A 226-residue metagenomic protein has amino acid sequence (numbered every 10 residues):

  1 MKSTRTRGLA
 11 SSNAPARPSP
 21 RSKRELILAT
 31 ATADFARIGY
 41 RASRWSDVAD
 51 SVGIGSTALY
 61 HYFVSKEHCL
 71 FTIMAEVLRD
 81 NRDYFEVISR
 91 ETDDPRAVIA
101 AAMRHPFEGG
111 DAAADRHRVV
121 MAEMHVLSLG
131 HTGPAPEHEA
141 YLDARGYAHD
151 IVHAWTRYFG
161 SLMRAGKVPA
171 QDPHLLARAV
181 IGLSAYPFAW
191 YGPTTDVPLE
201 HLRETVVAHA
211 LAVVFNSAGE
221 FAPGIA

Functional and structural regions predicted by a protein language model:
M1-S11, H105-A112, H149-R164, I181-A226: C-terminal peripheral helix-coil segments that are non-catalytic and often amphipathic
K2, L26, D34-H68, T72: Helix-turn-helix
K23-T32, V48-A49, I73-V77, N81 (+2 more regions): Generic hydrophobic, amphipathic alpha-helix propensity
R37-R41, T92, A113, A165-G166: Short coil/turn segments at alpha/beta junctions that flank glycine-rich nucleotide-binding fingerprints
T72, E86-R116, A177-V180, P223-A226: Hydrophobic alpha-helical connector segments
R82, E86, G130-A165, H174-R178 (+2 more regions): Amphipathic alpha-helical packing segments from all-alpha helical-bundle domains
A112-E139: Amphipathic alpha-helical segments used for helix-helix packing
R118-A122, Q171, F221-G224: Short, hydrophobic secondary-structure boundary micro-motifs
